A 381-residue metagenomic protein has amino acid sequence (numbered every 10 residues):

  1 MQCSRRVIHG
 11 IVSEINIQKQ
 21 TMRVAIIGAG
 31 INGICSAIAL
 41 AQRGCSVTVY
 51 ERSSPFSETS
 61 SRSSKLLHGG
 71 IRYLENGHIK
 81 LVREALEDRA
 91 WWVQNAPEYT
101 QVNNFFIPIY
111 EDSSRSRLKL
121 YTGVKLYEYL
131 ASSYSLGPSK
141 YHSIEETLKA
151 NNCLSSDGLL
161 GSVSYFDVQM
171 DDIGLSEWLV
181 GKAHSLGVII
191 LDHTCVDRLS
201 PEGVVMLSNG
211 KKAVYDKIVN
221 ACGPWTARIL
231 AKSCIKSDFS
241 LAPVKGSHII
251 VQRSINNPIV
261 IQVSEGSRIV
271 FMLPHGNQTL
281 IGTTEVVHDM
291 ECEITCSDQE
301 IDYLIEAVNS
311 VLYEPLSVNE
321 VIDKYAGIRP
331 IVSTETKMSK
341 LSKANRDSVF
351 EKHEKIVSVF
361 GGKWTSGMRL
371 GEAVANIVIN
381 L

Functional and structural regions predicted by a protein language model:
R23-T48: N-terminal Rossmann-like FAD-binding beta1-loop-alpha1 element of flavoenzymes
I27, V214-G223: Short hydrophobic core segments
A41-R62: Glycine-rich FAD pyrophosphate-binding loop
S64-A150, V270: Dinucleotide-binding Rossmann-like beta1-alpha1 core, especially the glycine-rich loop that anchors the ADP
I109-L186, L199, G276, E314 (+1 more regions): Flavin (FAD/FMN) cofactor-binding and adjacent substrate-gating region of FAD-dependent oxidoreductase domains
D192-V204: A conserved short coil-to-beta-strand element within the FAD-binding core of flavoproteins
N220-I235: Flavin (primarily FAD) binding-site architecture
D238-S247, S254-I255, Q262-L280, V287-L381: C-terminal catalytic lobe of FAD-dependent flavoproteins
